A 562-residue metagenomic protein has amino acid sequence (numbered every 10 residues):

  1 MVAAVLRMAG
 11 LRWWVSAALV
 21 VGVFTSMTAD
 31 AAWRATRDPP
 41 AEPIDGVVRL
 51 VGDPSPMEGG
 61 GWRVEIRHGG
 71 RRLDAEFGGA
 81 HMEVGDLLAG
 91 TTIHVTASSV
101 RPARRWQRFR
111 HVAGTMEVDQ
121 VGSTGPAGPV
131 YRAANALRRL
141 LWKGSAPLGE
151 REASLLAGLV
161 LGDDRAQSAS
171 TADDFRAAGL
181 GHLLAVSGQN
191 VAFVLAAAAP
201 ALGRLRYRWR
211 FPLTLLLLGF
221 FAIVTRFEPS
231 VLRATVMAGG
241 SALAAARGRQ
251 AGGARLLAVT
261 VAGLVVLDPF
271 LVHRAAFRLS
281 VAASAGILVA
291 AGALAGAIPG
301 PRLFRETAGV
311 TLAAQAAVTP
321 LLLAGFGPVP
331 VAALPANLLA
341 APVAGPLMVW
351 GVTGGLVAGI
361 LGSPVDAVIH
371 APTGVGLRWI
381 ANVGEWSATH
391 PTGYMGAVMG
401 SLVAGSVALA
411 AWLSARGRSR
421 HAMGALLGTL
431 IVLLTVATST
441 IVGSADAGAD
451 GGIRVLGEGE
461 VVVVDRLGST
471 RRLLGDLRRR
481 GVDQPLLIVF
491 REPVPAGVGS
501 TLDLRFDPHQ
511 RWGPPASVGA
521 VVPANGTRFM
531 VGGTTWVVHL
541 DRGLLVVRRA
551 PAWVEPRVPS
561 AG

Functional and structural regions predicted by a protein language model:
M1-R37, T115, V130, R233 (+2 more regions): N-terminal leader/targeting segments
V2-W13, M27-D30, A201-R206, A242-G248 (+4 more regions): Structural signal for the C-terminal ends of transmembrane alpha-helices and the immediately following loop
E42-M57: Structural detector for short beta-strands of small beta-barrel domains
V48, A97, L159, S187 (+7 more regions): Divalent metal-coordination and catalytic microenvironments
R49-G52, L88-R105: Flexible glycine-rich surface loops and low-complexity tracts that mediate binding to linear polymers
G61-W62, R67-G70, G79-L87, T91-I93 (+8 more regions): Non-globular, low-confidence helical/coil segments that flank catalytic cores
G114-A234, A242-L243: Aromatic-rich juxtamembrane segments at the membrane interface
F227-V407: Internal transmembrane alpha-helical bundles of multi-pass membrane proteins
